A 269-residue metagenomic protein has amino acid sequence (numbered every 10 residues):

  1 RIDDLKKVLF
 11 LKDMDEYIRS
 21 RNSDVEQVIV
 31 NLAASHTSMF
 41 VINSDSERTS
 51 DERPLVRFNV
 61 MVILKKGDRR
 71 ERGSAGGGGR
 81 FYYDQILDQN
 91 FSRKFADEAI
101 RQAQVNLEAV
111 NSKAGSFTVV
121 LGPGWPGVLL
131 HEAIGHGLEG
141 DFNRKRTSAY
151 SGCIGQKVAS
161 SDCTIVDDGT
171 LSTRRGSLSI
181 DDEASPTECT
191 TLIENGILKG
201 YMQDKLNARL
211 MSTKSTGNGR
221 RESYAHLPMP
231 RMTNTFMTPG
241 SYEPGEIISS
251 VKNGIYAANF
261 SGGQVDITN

Functional and structural regions predicted by a protein language model:
R1-N269: N-terminal small-residue-enriched
